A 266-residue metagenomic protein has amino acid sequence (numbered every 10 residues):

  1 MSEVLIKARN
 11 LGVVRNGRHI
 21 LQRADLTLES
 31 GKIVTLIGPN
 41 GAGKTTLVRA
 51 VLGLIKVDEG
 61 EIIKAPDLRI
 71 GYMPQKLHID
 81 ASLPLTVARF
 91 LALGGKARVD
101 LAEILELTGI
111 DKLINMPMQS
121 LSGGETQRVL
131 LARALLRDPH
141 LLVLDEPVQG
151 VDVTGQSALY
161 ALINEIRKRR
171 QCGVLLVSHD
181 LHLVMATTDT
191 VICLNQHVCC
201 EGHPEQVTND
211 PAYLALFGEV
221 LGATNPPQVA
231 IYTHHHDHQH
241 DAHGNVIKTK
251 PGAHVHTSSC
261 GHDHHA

Functional and structural regions predicted by a protein language model:
R98-M116: Conserved ABC ATPase "signature" region
P117-L121, E125: Conserved ABC ATPase signature
D138: Conserved catalytic motifs of ABC-family nucleotide-binding domains
L142-E146: Catalytic Walker B motif of ABC-type/P-loop ATPase nucleotide-binding domains
S178-H179: H-loop/switch region of ABC-family ATPase nucleotide-binding domains
V191-H203: H-loop (His-switch) and adjacent beta-strand-loop-beta switch element of ABC-type ATPase nucleotide-binding domains
N209, L216-A266: ABC ATPase nucleotide-binding domains
